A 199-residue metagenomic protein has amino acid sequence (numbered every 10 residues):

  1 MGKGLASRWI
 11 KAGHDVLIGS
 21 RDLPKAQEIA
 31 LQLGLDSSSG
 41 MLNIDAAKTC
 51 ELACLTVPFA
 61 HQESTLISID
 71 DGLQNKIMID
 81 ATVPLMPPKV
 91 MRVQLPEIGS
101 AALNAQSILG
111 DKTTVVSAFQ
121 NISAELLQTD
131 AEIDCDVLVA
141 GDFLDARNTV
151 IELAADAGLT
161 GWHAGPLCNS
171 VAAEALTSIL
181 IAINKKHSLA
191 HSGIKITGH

Functional and structural regions predicted by a protein language model:
M1-Q32: NAD(P)+-binding Rossmann beta1-loop-alpha1 motif at the extreme N-terminus of oxidoreductases
G4, C135-H199: Active-site-lining helix/loop region of Rossmann-like oxidoreductase modules
V16, S38, G161: Hydrophobic anchor at the start of a short beta-strand that flanks the dinucleotide cofactor-binding loop
L35-S37, M41-I77, A81-K89: Rossmann-like NAD(P)-binding element
G40, T114-Q120, W162-A164: General beta-strand structural signal in soluble alpha/beta enzymes
P58-H61, N121-I122, F143-D145: Short beta->alpha connector loops
T82-T129: Rossmann-fold NAD(P)-binding glycine/threonine-rich loop
